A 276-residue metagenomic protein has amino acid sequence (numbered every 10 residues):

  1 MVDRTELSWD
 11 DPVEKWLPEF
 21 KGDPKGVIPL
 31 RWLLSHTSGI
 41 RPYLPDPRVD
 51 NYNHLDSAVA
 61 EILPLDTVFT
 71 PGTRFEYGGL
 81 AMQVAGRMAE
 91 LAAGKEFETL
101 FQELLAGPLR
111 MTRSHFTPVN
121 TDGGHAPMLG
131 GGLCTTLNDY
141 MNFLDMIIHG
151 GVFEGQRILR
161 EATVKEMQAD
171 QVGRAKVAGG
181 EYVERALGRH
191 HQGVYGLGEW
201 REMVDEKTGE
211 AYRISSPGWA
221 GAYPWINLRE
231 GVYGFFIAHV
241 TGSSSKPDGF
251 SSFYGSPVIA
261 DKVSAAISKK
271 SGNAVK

Functional and structural regions predicted by a protein language model:
V2-D3, I148: Structural signal for the C-terminal ends of transmembrane alpha-helices and the immediately following loop
D3-R41, P45, P64-D66, R87 (+2 more regions): Active-site helix/loop module of the DD-peptidase/beta-lactamase fold, centered on the serine-lysine SxxK catalytic
G26, A81, T136-D139: An acidic site on a long C-lobe helix of protein kinase domains
L30, V49-Y52: Short, surface-exposed glycine/acidic/tryptophan-bearing loops
T73-Y77: Cytochrome P450
L80-G86, M141-N142: Well-ordered alpha-helical segments within folded domains of soluble proteins
E90, K95-E103, G107, G123-K276: Catalytic loop of the DD-peptidase/beta-lactamase superfamily, centered on the K-T-G motif and neighboring
